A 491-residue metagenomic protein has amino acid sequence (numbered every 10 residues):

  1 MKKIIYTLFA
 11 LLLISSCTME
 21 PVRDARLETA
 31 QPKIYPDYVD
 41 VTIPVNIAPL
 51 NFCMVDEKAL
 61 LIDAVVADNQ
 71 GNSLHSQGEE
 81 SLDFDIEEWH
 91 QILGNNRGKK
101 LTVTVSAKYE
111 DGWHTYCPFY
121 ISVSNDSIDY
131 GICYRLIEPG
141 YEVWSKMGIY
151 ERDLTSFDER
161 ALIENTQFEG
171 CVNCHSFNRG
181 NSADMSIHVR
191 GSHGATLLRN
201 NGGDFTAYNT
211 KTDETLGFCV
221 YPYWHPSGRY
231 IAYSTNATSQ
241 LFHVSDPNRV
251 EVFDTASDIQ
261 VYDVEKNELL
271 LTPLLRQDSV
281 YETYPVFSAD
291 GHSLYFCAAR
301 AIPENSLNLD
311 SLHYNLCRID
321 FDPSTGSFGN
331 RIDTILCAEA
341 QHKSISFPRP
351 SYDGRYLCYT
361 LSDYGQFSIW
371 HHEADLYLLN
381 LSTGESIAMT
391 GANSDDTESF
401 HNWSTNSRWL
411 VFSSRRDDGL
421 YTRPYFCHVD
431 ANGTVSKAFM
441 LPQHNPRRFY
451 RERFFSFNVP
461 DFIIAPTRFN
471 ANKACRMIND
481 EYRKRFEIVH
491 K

Functional and structural regions predicted by a protein language model:
M1-D24: Bacterial Sec-dependent N-terminal signal peptides
C17-K491: Sequence signature of WD/YWTD-type beta-propeller architectures
